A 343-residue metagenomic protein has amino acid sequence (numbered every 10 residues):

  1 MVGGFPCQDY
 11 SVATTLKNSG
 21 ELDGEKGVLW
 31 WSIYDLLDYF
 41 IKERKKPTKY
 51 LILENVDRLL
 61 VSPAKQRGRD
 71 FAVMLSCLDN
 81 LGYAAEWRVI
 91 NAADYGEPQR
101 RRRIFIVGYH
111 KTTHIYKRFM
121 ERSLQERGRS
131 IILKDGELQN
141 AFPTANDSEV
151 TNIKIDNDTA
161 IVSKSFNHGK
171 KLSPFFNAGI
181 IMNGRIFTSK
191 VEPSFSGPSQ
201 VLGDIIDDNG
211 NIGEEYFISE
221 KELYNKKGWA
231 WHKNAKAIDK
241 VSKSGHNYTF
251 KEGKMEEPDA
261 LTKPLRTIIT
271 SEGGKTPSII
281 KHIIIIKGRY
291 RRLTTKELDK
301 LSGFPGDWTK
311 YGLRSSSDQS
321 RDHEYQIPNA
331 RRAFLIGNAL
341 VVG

Functional and structural regions predicted by a protein language model:
V2: N-terminal Rossmann-like NAD(P) cofactor-binding module of classical short-chain dehydrogenase/reductase
F5-P6: Short glycine-/small-residue-rich Rossmann-like dinucleotide-binding loops
Y10-P258: Class I S-adenosyl-L-methionine
I181-G343: C-terminal target-recognition/interaction regions appended to catalytic cores
